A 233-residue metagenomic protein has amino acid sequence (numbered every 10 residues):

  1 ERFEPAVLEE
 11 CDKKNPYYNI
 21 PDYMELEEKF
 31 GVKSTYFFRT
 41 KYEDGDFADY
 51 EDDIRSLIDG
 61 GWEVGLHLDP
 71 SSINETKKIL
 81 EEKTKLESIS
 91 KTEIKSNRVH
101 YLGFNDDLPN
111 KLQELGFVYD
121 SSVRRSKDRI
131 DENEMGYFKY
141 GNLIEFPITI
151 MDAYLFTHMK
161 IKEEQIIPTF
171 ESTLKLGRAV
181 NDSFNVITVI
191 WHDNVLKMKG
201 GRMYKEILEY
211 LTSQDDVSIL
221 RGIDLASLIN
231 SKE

Functional and structural regions predicted by a protein language model:
E1-G60, E209-Y210: Active-site beta->alpha N-cap acidic-glycine motif
R2, S88-S183: Active-site-adjacent pocket scaffolds in enzyme catalytic domains
A6-C11, R39, I94, L155-E164 (+1 more regions): Surface-exposed cleft-lining segments at the edges of enzyme active sites
D12-Y18, F37-Y50, P70-I79, R98-D107 (+3 more regions): Acidic-and-aromatic substrate-binding clefts and catalytic sites of carbohydrate-active enzymes
I20-M24, Y50-R55, T76-L86, P109 (+2 more regions): Generic structural signal for well-ordered alpha-helices, preferentially at hydrophobic/aromatic core positions
F30, G60, L115, S183 (+1 more regions): Helix C-cap/helix->beta junction micro-motif
S34-Y36, V64-H67, K95-N97, Y119-S122 (+3 more regions): Hydrophobic faces of well-ordered beta-strands that scaffold small-molecule active sites in alpha/beta enzyme cores
E171-E233: C-terminal domain-boundary segment and adjacent tail
